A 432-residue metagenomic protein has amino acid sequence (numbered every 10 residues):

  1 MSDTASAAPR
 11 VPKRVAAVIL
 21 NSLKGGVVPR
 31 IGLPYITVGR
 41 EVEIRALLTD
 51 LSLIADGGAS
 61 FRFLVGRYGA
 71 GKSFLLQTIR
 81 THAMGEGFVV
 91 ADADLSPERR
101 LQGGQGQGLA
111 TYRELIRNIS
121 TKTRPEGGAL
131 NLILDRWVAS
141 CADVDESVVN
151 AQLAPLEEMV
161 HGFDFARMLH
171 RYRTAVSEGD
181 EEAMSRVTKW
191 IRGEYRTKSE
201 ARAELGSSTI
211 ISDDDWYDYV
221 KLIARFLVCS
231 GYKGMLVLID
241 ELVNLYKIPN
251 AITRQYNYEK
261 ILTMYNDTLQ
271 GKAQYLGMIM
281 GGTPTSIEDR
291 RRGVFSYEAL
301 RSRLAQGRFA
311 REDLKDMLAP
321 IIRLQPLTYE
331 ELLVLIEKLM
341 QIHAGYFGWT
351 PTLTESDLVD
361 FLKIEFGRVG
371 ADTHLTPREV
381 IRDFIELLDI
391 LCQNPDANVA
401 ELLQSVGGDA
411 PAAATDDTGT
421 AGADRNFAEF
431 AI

Functional and structural regions predicted by a protein language model:
M1-S60, A397-I432: A short, basic N-terminal segment
A7-V15, W190-E355: The catalytic "switch" region of P-loop NTPases
G26-V27, V90-S96, D240-N244, D313-A319 (+1 more regions): Short acidic (Asp/Glu) and glycine-rich catalytic loops that position anionic groups and cofactors
L33, T37-E41, G69, Q105 (+7 more regions): Conserved phosphate/pyrophosphate-binding and hydrolysis machinery centered on Walker-type P-loop NTPases, extending
I44, L76, G108-Y112, R254 (+1 more regions): Amphipathic alpha-helical segments in well-structured domains
F63-G66, A70, F74-S230, C392-P395 (+1 more regions): P-loop NTPase nucleotide-binding core
T174-W190, E194, R311-K315, Q325-I432: C-terminal alpha-helical "lid" subdomain
